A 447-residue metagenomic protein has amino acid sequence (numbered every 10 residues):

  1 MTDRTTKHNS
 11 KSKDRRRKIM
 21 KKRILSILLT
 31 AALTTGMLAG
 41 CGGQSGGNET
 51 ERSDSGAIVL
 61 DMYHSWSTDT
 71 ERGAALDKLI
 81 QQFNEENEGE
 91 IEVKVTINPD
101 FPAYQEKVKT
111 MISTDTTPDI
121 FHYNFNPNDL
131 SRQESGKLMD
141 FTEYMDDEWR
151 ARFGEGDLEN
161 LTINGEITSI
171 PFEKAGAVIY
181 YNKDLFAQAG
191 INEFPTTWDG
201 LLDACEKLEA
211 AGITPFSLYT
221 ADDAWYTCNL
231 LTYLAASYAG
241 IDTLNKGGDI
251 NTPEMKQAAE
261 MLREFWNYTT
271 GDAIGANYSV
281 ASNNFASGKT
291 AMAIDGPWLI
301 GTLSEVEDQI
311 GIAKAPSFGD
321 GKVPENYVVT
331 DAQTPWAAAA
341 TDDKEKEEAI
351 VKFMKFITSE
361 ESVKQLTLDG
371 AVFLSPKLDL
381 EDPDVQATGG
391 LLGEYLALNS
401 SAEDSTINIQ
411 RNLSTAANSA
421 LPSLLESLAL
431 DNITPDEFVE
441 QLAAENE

Functional and structural regions predicted by a protein language model:
R23-L28, C41-L130, R150, E193 (+5 more regions): Conserved N-terminal structural module of periplasmic/extracytoplasmic solute-binding proteins
E85-G89, E305-V372: Extracytoplasmic/periplasmic substrate-recognition and gating elements
E86-F153, N160-T162, A187-T196, N284 (+4 more regions): Extracytoplasmic "Venus flytrap"/periplasmic binding protein-like
T110, P118-D119, W149-L185, T214-T220 (+2 more regions): A structural signal for short loop-to-beta-strand junctions that line the ligand-binding cleft of periplasmic/secreted
N124-A177, L202, Y226-T232, G311-A313 (+3 more regions): Hinge/lid segment of periplasmic solute-binding proteins
I163-N164, T168-F172, A177, L202-G247 (+1 more regions): Extracytoplasmic/periplasmic solute-binding protein
C205-K207, K246-I274: Glycine-centered hinge/linker elements that transmit conformational signals in sensory and ligand-binding systems
T330, V372-S375, L392-N446: C-terminal capping/gating helix-and-loop segments adjacent to ligand/active sites or protein-protein/ligand interfaces
